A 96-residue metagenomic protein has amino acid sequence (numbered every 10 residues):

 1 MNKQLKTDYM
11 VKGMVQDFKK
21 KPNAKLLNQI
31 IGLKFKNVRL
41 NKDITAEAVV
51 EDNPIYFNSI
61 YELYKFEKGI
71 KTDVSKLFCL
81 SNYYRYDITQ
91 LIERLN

Functional and structural regions predicted by a protein language model:
N2-D43: A short, Lys/Arg-rich alpha-helix, primarily the initiator
G32, I60-Y64, F78, I92: Key DNA-contacting residues within the recognition helix of helix-turn-helix
F35, A46, V74-L77: Helix-turn-helix DNA-binding elements, focusing on the entry/boundary residues of the two helices that contact DNA
T45-N53, L80: Short alpha-helical "recognition helix" segments of helix-turn-helix
E47, N58-Y61, T89: Key DNA-contact positions within bacterial/archaeal DNA-binding proteins
P54-T72: Recognition helix of helix-turn-helix/homeodomain-like DNA-binding domains that insert into the DNA major groove
K68-N82: Short, basic-rich loop-to-helix N-cap that marks the start of a DNA-contacting helix
V74, R85-N96: Short C-terminal boundary/hinge segments that cap the last helix of small helical domains
